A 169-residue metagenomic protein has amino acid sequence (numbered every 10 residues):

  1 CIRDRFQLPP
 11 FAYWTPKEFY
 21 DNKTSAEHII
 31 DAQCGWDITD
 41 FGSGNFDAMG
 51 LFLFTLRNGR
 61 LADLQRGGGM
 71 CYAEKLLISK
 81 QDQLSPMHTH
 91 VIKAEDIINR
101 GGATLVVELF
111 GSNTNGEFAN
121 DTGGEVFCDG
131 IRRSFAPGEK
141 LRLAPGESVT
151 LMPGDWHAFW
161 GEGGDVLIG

Functional and structural regions predicted by a protein language model:
C1-D4: Conserved small/polar residues in nucleotide/adenosyl-binding loops
F6-P145, G164-V166: Active-site region of the double-stranded beta-helix
H157-G169: C-terminal/domain-terminus segments
